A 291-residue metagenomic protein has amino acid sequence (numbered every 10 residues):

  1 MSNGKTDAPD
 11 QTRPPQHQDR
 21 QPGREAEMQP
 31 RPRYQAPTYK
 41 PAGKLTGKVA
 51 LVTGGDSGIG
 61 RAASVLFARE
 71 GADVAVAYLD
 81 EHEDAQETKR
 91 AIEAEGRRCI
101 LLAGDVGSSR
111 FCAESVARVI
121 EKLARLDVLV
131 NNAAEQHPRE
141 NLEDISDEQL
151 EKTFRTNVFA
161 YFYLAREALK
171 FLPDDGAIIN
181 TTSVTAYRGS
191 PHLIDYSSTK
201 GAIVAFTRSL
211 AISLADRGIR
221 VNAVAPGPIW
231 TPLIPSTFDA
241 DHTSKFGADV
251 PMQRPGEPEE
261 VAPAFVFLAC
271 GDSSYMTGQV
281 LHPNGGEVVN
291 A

Functional and structural regions predicted by a protein language model:
Q11, M28, A36-P37, R139 (+3 more regions): Short C-terminal tail/terminal secondary-structure segment of NAD(P)H-dependent dehydrogenase/reductase domains
R13, S108, A113, A134-E151 (+3 more regions): Conserved mid-core segment of classical short-chain dehydrogenase/reductases
H82, A103-V116, D147, E259-E260: The beta1-alpha1 cofactor-binding region of Rossmann-like NAD(H)/NADP(H)-dependent oxidoreductases
E143-F162, I179, I203, M252: Catalytic Tyr-X3-Lys loop
A165, T199, T207: Active-site helix of classical SDR
K170, I212-D216, S274: Alpha-helical segment proximal to the catalytic Tyr-Lys
S183: Residue(s) in the substrate-gating loop at a strand-loop-helix junction that position the organic substrate next
H192-I194, D216, P228-V250, E260 (+1 more regions): A glycine/serine/threonine-rich, flexible loop-to-helix segment that serves as the NAD(P) cofactor-binding "lid"
